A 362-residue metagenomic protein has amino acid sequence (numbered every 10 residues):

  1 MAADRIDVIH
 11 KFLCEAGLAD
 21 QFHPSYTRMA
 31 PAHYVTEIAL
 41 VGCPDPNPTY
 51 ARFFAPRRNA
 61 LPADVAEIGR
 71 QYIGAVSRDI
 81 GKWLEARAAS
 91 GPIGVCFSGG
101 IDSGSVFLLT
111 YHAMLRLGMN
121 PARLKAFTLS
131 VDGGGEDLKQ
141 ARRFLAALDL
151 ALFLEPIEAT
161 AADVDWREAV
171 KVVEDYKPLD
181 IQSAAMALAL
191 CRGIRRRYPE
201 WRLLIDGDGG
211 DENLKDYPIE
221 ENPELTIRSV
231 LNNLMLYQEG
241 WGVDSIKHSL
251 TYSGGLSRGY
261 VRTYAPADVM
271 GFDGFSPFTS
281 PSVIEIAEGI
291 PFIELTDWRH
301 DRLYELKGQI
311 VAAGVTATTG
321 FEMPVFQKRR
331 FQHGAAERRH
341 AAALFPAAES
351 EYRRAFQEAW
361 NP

Functional and structural regions predicted by a protein language model:
M1-P92, V269: RNA-binding accessory domains that recognize and position tRNA/RNA substrates
D4, T27, A122, K328-R329 (+1 more regions): Short, intrinsically disordered low-complexity segments
A55-T319, Q332-P346, F356-N361: ATP-dependent adenylate-handling active sites, centered on carboxylate activation for C-N bond formation
G320-Q327: A short alpha-helix-loop-beta-strand transition element characteristic of N-terminal alpha/beta dinucleotide-binding
A347-E351: Non-catalytic structural connector segments
